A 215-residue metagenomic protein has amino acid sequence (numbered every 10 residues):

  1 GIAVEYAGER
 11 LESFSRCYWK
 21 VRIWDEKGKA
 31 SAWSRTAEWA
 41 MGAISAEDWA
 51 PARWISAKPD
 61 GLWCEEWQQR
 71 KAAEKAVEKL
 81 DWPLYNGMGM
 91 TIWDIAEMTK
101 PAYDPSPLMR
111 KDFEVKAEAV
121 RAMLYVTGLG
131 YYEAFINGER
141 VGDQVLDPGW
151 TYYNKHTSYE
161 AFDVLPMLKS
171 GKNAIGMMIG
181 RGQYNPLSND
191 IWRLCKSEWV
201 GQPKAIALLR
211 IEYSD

Functional and structural regions predicted by a protein language model:
G1-R16, R22, E26-W33, S45-W67: Recognizes extended acidic, P/S/T-rich segments that occur within or adjacent to Ig-like beta-sandwich modules
E12, K100-Y103: Short, solvent-exposed beta-strand/turn "edge" segments of beta-rich domains on protein surfaces
S15-K20, D25-K27, A37-S45, D104 (+1 more regions): Accessory beta-strand-rich segments of carbohydrate-active enzymes
G42-T99, M177-D215: An acidic-aromatic loop/edge-strand motif
